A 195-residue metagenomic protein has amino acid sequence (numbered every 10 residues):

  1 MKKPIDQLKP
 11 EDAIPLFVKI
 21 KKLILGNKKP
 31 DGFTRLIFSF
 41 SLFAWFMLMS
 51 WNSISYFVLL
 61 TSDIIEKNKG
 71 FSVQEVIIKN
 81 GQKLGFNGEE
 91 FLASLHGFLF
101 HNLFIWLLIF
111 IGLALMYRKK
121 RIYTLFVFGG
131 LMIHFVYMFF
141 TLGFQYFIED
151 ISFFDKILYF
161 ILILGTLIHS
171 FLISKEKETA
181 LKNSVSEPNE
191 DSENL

Functional and structural regions predicted by a protein language model:
K2-L195: Topology signature of small-to-medium multi-pass alpha-helical membrane proteins
